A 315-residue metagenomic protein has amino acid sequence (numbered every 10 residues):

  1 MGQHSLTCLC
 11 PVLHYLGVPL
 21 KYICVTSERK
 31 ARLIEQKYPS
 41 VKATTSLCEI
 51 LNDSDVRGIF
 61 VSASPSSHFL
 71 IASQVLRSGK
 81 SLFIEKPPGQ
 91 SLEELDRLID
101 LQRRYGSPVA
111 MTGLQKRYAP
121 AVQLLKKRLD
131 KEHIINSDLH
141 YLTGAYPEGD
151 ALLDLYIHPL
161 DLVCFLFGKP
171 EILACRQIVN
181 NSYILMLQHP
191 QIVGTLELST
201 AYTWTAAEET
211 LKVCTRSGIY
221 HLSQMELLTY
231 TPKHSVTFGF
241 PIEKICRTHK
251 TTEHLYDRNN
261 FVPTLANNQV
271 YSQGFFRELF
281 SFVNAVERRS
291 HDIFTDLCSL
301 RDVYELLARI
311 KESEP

Functional and structural regions predicted by a protein language model:
M1-Y38: N-terminal Rossmann-like dinucleotide-binding module
G17, G79, G106-S107: Glycine-centered short loops/turns at secondary-structure junctions
Y38-L101: Beta-loop-alpha module in the N-terminal Rossmann-like domain of NAD(P)-dependent dehydrogenases, especially those
G58-A63, N267-Q269, Q273-P315: C-terminal helix-rich "cap/oligomerization" subdomain common to oxidoreductases
S66, G89-G149: A contiguous active-site-proximal alpha/beta segment in oxidoreductase catalytic domains
I84, A110-T112, L222: Hydrophobic residues in well-ordered beta-strands that form the structural core
D154-H234, F238, N268, F276-R289: Contiguous beta-strand/loop segments that form the cofactor/metal-binding neighborhood of enzyme cores
T229-A266: Charged, glycine/proline-rich intrinsically disordered loops and linkers
